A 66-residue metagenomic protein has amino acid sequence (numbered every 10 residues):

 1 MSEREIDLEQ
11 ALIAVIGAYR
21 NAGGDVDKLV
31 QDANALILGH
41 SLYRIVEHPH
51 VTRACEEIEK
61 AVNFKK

Functional and structural regions predicted by a protein language model:
M1-G24: N-terminal acidic leader/helix
L29-K66: Low-complexity intrinsically disordered segments
